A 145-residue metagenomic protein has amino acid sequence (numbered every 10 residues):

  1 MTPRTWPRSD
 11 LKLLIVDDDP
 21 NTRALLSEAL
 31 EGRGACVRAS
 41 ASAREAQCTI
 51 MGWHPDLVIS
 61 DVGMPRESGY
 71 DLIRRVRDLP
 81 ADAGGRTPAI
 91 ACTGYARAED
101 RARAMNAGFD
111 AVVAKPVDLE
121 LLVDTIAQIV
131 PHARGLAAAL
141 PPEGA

Functional and structural regions predicted by a protein language model:
D19, V58, V62-G63, Y95: The short loop immediately C-terminal to the conserved phospho-acceptor aspartate in CheY-like receiver
R23, P65-R66, R97: The feature encodes the CheY-like receiver
A24-E28, G32: Charged docking surfaces used in two-component/phosphorelay signaling
G34-A41, T49: Short hydrophobic/Thr-rich beta-strand motif most characteristic of the beta2 strand and flanking loop of CheY-like
S42-E45, S68-R74: Acidic catalytic/metal-coordinating carboxylates
I90-C92: Hydrophobic/aromatic residues positioned on beta-strands within the core alpha/beta folds
V117-I126, A138: C-terminal output helix
A127-A145: The C-terminal output helix
